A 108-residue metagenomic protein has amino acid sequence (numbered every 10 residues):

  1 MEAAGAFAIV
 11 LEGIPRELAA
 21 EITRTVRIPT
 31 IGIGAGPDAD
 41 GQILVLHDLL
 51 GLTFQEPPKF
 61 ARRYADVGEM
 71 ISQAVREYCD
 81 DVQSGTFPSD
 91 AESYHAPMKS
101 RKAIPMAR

Functional and structural regions predicted by a protein language model:
M1-K59, A65-K99, M106-R108: Alpha/beta enzyme core
